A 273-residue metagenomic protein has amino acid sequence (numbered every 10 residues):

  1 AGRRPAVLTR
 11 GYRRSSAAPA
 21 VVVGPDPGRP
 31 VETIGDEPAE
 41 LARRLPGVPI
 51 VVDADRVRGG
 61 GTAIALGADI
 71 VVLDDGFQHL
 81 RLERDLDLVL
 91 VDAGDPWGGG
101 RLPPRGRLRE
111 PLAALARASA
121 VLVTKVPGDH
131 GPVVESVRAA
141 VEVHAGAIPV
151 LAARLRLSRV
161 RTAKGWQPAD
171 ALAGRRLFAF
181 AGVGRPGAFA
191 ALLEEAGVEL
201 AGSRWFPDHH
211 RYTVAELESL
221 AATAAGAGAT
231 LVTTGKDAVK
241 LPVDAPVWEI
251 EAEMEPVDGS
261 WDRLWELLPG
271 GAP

Functional and structural regions predicted by a protein language model:
R3, G11-R14, A18-A145: Phosphate/Mg2+-binding loops and adjacent switch elements in nucleotide/diphosphate-handling enzyme cores
R4-L8, V89, R176-F180: Conserved beta-strand elements of the Class I
R10, D92, K125-V126, L155 (+2 more regions): Cofactor-binding loop segments of dinucleotide-utilizing enzymes, especially the Rossmann-like FAD- and NAD(P)+-binding
S15, G60, V160, H210-R211 (+2 more regions): Generic structural signal for helix capping and beta-alpha/helix-loop junctions
G47-V48, D85-L88, V198-L200, A245-E251: Active-site regions of enzymes building and remodeling cell-envelope glycoconjugates
P96-T230, P273: C-terminal accessory "lid"/substrate-recognition subdomains
P207-R211, P246-P273: Short, flexible loop segments at boundaries between secondary-structure elements
T230-K236: Acidic beta-strand-to-loop metal/phosphate-binding motif
